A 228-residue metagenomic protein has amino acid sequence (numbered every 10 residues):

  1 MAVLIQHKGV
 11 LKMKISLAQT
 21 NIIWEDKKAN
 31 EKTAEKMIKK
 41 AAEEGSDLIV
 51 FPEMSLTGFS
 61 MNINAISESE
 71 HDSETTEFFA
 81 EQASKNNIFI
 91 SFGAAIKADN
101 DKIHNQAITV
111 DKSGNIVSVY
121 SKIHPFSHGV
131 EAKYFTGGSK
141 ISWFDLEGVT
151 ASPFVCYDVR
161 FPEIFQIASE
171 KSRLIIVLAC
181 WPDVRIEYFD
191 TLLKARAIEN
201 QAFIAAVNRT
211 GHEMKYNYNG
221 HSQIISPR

Functional and structural regions predicted by a protein language model:
V3-K12: Short, Lys/Arg-enriched N-terminal segments with co-localized hydrophobic residues within the first ~10-30 amino acids
M13-W24: Generic N-terminal amphipathic, Lys/Arg-enriched alpha-helix
I15, N30, I38-E68, A83 (+4 more regions): Active-site beta-strand/loop signature of hydrolases that rely on acidic residues for catalysis
A29-I38, R160-F165: Short, acidic/polar
E68, A98-E170, V184-T191, Y218: Active-site catalytic loop in hydrolytic enzyme cores
H71-S91, R160-R228: CN hydrolase (nitrilase-like) catalytic-core segments centered on the catalytic cysteine and neighboring Lys/Glu
F92-K97: Short beta-strand-to-loop element that shapes/binds the nucleotide-sugar donor at the catalytic cleft/hinge
